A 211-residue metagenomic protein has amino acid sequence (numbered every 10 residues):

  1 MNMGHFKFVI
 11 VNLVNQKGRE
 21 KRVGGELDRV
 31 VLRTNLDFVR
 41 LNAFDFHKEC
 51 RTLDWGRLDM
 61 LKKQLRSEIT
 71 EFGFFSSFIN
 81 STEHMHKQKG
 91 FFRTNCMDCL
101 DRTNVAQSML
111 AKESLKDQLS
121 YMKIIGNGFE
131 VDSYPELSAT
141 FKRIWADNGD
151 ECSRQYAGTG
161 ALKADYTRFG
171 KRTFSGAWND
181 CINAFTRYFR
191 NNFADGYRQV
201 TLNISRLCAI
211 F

Functional and structural regions predicted by a protein language model:
M1-M85, K112: Cysteine-based protein phosphatase catalytic domain of the PTP/DSP
G4-H5, V23, L27, L41-A43 (+5 more regions): Broad hydrophobic/π-residue packing in well-ordered secondary structure
I10, N104-M109, L115-D117: Classical protein tyrosine phosphatase
N12-N15, D45, D98, Q107 (+1 more regions): Active-site proximal loops enriched in glycine and acidic residues that flank catalytic Cys/His/Asp and coordinate
K17, R29-R33, G56, M60-L61 (+2 more regions): Long, compositionally biased intrinsically disordered terminal regions
G90-M109: A phosphate-binding catalytic loop at a beta-strand-loop-alpha-helix junction that coordinates phosphoryl groups
